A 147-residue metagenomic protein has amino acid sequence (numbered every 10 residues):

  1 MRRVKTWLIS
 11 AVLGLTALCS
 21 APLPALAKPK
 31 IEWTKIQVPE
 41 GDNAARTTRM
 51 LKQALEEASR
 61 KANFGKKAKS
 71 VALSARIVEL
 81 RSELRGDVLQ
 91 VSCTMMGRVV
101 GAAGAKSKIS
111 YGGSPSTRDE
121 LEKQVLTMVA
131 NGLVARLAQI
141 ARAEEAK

Functional and structural regions predicted by a protein language model:
M1, L18, P22-P24, S70-I77 (+1 more regions): A general, composition-driven signal for non-globular sequence regions
R2-K61, K106-S110, A138-K147: A structural "domain/chain start" motif
T6, T16, T34, T47-T48 (+5 more regions): Residue-identity detector for threonine
Q37-R46, S82, G112-K123: Second-shell loop/turn segments in exported
T48, K52, E56, I77 (+3 more regions): Extracytoplasmic/secreted envelope proteins and their assembly/folding machinery, especially bacterial periplasmic
E57, K61-A105, G112, S116: Surface-exposed short loop/turn segments
R118-K147: C-terminal partner/receptor-binding element of secreted or periplasmic proteins
